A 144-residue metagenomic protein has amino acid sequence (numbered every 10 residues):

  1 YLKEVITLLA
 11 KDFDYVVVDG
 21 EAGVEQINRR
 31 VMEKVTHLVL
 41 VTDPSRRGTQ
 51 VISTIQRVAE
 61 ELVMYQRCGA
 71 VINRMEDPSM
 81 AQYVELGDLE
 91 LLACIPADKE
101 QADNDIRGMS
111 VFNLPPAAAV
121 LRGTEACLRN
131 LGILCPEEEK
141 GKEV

Functional and structural regions predicted by a protein language model:
Y1-A97, D103: Conserved catalytic-core segment of NTP-binding enzymes
E100, P115, R122, A126-V144: P-loop NTP-binding site
D105-L121: C-terminal boundary of histidine-terminating zinc-finger modules
